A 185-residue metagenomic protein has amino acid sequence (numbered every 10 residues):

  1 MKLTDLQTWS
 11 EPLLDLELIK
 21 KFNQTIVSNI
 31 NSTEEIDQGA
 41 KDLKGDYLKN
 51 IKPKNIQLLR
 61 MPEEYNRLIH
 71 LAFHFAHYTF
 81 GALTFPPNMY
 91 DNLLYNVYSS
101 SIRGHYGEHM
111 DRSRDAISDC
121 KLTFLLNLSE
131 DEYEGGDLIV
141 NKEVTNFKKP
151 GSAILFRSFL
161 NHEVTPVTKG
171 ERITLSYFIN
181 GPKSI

Functional and structural regions predicted by a protein language model:
M1-P86: Non-heme Fe(II)/2-oxoglutarate
F73-I185: Catalytic core of non-heme Fe(II) oxygenases with the double-stranded beta-helix
